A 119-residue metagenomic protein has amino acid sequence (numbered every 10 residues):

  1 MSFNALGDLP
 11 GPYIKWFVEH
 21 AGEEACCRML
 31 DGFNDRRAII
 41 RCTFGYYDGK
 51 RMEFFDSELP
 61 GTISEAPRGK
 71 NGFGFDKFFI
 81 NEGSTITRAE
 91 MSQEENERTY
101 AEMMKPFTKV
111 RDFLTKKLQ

Functional and structural regions predicted by a protein language model:
M1-Q119: Anionic-ligand binding patches
